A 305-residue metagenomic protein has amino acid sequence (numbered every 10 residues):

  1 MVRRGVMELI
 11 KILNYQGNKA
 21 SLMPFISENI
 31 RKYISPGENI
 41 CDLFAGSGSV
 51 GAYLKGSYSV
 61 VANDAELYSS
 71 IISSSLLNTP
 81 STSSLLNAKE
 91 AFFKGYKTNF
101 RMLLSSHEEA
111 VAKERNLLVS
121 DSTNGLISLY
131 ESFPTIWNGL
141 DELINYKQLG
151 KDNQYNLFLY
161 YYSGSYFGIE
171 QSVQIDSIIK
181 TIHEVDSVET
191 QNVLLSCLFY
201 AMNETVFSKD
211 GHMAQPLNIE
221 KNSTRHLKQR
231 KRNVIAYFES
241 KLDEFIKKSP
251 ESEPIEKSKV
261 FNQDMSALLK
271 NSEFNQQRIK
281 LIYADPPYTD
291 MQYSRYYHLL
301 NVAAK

Functional and structural regions predicted by a protein language model:
V2-N39, S49-S57, S70-I72, T79 (+1 more regions): S-adenosyl-L-methionine
N18, F44-G48, P287: Conserved glycine-rich SAM-binding loop
M23, E28, G139-Y283, P287-Y296: SAM-dependent nucleic-acid methyltransferase catalytic core
K55-G56, S74, S294-Y297: Short amphipathic alpha-helical segments
S59-D64: Conserved SAM-binding motif I beta-strand of class I
E66, S294-A304: A mobile, often basic/glycine-rich helix-loop segment that functions as the active-site lid/recognition loop
S75-Y162: Conserved phosphoryl-transfer catalytic core
V119, A304-K305: Class I S-adenosyl-L-methionine
